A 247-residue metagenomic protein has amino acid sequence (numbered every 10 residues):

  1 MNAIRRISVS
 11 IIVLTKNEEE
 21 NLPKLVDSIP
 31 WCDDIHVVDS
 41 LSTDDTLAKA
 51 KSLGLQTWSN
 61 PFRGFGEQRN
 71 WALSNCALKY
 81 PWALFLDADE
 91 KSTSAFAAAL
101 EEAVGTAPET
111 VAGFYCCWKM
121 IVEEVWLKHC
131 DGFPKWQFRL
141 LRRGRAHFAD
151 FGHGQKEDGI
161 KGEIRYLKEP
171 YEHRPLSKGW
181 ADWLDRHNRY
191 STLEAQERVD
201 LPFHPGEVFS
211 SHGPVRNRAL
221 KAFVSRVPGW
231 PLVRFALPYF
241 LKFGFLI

Functional and structural regions predicted by a protein language model:
S8-S10: Cell-envelope/extracellular polymer assembly enzymes that use nucleotide-activated donors
V13, C32-S42, W58, D87-A88: Short beta-strand/loop segment that forms part of the nucleotide-sugar
V13-W31: Short, well-formed alpha-helical segments that are part of the catalytic scaffolds of diverse glycosyltransferases
E19, S28, D39-K51, D87: A conserved acidic beta->alpha catalytic loop
W31, S52-G54, W136, I160: Short, structured coil segments at secondary-structure junctions
L47-N75, K79: Conserved donor nucleotide-binding strand/loop of the catalytic core
E67-L73, Y80, T93-I247: Catalytic-site signature of metal-activated, phosphate-bearing donor transferases, centered on the GT-A/GT-A-like
W82-L86: Short aromatic-hydrophobic micro-motifs that form the base-stacking/packing surface for donor nucleotide recognition
